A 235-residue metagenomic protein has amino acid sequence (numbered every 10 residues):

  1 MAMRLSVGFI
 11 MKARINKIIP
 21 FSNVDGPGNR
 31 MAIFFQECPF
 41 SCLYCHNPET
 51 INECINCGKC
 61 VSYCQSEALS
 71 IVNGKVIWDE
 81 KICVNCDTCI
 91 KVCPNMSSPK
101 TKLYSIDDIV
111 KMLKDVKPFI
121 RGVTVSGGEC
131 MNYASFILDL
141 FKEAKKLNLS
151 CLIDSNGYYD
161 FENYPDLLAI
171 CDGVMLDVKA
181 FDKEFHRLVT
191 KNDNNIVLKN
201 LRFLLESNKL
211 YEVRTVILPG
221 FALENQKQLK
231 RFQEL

Functional and structural regions predicted by a protein language model:
R4-P27, V110-K111, P219-L235: Auxiliary Fe-S-binding modules of radical SAM enzymes
I15-K59, V76-N85: N-terminal pre-triad scaffold of radical SAM enzymes
G28-R30, N73-K75, I120-G122, R214: Short, solvent-exposed beta-strand edge segments and adjacent coil->beta transition regions
A32-F34, Y63, S70, T124 (+1 more regions): Short, conserved beta-strand segments within well-ordered enzyme catalytic domains that often line or immediately flank
L43-E53, K59-I77, T88-L103: Iron-sulfur cluster-binding cysteine motifs and their immediate structural context in ferredoxin-like electron-transfer
K81-I82, K102-D108: FAD-binding FR-type
D107-L235: Conserved AdoMet/S-adenosylmethionine-binding subsite of the radical SAM
